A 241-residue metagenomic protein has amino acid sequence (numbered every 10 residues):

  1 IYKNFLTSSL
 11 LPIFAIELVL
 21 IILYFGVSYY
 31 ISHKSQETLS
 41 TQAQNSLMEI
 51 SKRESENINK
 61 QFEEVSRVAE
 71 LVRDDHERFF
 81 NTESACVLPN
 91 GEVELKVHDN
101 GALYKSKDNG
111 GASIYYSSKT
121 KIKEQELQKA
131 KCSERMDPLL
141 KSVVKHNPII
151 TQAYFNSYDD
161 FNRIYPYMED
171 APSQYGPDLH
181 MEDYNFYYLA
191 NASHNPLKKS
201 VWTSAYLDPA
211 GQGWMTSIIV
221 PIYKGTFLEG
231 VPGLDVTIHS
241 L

Functional and structural regions predicted by a protein language model:
Y2-E37, T41: Extreme N-terminal signal-anchor transmembrane helix of membrane signaling/transducer proteins, especially in bacteria
Y29-R73, E77: Juxtamembrane membrane-water interface segments immediately C-terminal to a transmembrane helix
E54, V65, M136-L139, F186 (+1 more regions): Stable alpha-helical elements in mature extracytoplasmic
E64-L71, R78-T82, G91-G111, K141-N162 (+1 more regions): Short N-terminal helix-loop-first-beta-strand/juxtamembrane motif that initiates sensory/input modules
L71, D75, K121-E126: Non-catalytic, alpha-helical, charged scaffold/linker segments that couple or flank catalytic or architectural cores
K105-S106, I122-E124, I218-V220: Non-catalytic interaction/Regulatory regions outside core domains
Q128-C132, L139: Acidic, Ser/Thr/Gly/Pro-rich low-complexity segments that form flexible
V144-H239: Extracytoplasmic/periplasmic ligand-binding sensor regions of membrane-associated signaling proteins
